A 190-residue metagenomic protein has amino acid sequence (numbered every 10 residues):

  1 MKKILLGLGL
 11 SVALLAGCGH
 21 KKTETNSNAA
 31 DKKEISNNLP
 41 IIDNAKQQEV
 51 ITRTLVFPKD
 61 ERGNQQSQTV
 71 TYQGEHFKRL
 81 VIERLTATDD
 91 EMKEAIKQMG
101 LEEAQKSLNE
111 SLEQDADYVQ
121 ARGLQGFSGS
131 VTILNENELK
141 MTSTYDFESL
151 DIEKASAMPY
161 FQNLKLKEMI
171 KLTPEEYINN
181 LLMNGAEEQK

Functional and structural regions predicted by a protein language model:
M1-I4: Positively charged n-region of N-terminal signal peptides that target proteins for export
L8-A13: Bacterial N-terminal signal peptides
L15-G17: C-terminal motif of bacterial Sec signal peptides marking the signal peptidase cleavage site
G19-K21, Q114-K190: Mature, soluble, non-transmembrane domains
K21-T54: N-terminal, intrinsically disordered, polar/charged segments of Gram-positive cell-envelope systems that serve as
A45-V50, V70-K78, E136: Short, solvent-exposed coil/turn segments at beta-strand boundaries
Q66-E91: Early exported N-terminus immediately downstream of N-terminal targeting peptides
T86, D90-V119, L124: Long, charged/polar, surface-exposed segments that mediate recognition or autoinhibition
